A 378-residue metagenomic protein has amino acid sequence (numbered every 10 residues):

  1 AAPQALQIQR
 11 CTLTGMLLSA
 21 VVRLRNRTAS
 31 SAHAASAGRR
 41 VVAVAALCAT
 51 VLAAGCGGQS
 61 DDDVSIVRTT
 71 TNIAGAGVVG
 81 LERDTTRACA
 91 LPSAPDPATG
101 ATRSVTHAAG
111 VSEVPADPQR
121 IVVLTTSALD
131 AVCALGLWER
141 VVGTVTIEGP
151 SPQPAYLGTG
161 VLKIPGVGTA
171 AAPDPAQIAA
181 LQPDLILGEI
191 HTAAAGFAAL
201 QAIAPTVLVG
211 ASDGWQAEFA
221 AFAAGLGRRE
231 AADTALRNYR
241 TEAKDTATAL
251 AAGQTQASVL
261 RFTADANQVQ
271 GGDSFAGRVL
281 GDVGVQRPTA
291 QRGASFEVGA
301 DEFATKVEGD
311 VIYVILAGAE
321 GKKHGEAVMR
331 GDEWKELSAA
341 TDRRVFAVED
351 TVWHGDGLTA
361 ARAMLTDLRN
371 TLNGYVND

Functional and structural regions predicted by a protein language model:
Q4: Detector for the Zn2+-coordinating histidines of canonical Cys2His2
L17-C48, L52-S127, A231-A257, A319-G325 (+3 more regions): Bacterial Sec-exported substrate-binding components of ABC uptake systems
P97, L124-Q177: A short, structured surface patch at a secondary-structure boundary
V111, A195-A264, T359-D378: Extracytoplasmic substrate-binding proteins
E148-P154, A193-A195, A211-A221, Q256-R278 (+1 more regions): Extracytoplasmic ligand-binding site segments that recognize negatively charged/polar headgroups
P175-G188, P205, E308-I312: Proline-aspartate-enriched helix->loop->beta-strand connector
V269-E297: Alpha-helical, coiled-coil/dimerization segments enriched in small aliphatic residues
G309-D378: Structured C-terminal subdomain patch of bacterial secreted/periplasmic proteins
